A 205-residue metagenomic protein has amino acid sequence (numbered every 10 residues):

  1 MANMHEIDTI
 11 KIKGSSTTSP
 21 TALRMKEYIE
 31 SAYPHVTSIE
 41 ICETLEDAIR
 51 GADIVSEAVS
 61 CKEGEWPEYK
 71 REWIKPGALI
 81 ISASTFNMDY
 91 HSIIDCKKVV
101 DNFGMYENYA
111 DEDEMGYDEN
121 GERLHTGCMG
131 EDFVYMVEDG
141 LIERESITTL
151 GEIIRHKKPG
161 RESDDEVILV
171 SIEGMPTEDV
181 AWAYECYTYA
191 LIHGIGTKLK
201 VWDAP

Functional and structural regions predicted by a protein language model:
N3-A32: NAD(P)-binding Rossmann-fold cofactor-contacting core
H5-D8, D47, L79, I142 (+1 more regions): Domain-wide signal for the mature, well-folded portions of proteins, strongly enriched in nucleus-encoded organellar
I7-T9, K75-G77, D95, D164-E166: A general structural motif
T9-K11, E40, I168: A structural signal for isolated positions on well-ordered beta-strands in alpha/beta enzyme cores
T18-T21, M25, T44, S146-T149 (+1 more regions): General structural feature for long, well-ordered alpha-helical segments within catalytic domains of soluble enzymes
I29-P34, K158-E162: Short, conserved catalytic or adaptor-binding loops enriched in Gly and charged residues
P34-D132: Rossmann-like adenosine-cofactor binding region
H91-P205: Adenosine-phosphate binding glycine-rich loop
